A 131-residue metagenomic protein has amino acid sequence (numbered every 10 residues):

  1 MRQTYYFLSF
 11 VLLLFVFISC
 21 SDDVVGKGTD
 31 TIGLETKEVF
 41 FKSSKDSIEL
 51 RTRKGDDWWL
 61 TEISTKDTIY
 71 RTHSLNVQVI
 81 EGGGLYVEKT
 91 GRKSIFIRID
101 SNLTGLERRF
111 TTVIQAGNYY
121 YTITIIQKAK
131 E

Functional and structural regions predicted by a protein language model:
M1-Y5, T112: Positively charged n-region of N-terminal signal peptides that target proteins for export
R2, L13-E38: Bacterial Sec-dependent N-terminal signal peptides
Y6-V11: Sec-dependent N-terminal signal peptides
V39-S44: Short, solvent-exposed loop/linker segments at the N-terminal edge of repeated beta-sheet extracellular domains
K45-F96: Surface-exposed binding patches on compact interaction domains or structured appendages
K93-R108: Extracellular/luminal low-complexity segments enriched in Ser/Thr/Pro
I95, N118-E131: C-terminal edge beta-strand
T104-N118: A short beta-strand micro-motif common to beta-rich folds, especially ectodomain repeats
